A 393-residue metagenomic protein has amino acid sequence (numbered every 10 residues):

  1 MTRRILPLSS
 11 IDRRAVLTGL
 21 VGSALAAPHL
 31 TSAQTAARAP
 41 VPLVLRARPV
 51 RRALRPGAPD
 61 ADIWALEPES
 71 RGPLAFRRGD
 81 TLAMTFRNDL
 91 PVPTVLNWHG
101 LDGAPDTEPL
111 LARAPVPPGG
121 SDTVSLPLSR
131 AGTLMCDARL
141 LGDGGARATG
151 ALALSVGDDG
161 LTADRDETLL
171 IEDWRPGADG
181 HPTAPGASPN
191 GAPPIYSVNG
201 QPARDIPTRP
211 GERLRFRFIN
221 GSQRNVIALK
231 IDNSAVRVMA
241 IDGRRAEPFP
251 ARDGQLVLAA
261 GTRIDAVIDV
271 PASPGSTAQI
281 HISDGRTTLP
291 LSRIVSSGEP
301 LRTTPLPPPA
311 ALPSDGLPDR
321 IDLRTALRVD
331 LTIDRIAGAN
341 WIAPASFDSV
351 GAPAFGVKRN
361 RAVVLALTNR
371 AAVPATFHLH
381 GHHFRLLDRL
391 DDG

Functional and structural regions predicted by a protein language model:
M1-I11, G22-A24: N-terminal secretory signal peptides
A33-R48, G144-P176, A246-P374, G381: Extended terminal and domain-junction accessory segments
Q34-C136, G144-G145: Extracytoplasmic/lumenal soluble domains of exported proteins with redox or metal-associated functions
G57-A75, P194-D205, G338-R359: N-terminal edge beta-strand
G79-D80, G120, L128-L134, G211-E212 (+3 more regions): Short tyrosine-centred short linear motifs in exposed loops/low-complexity segments
F86-L90, I219-N220, L367-A371: Asparagine-centered strand-capping/turn motif at beta-strand->loop junctions
P93-H99, N225-I231, A375-L379: Short, hydrophobic/aromatic beta-strand segments
P105-P118, P127, I171-D173, A178 (+2 more regions): Histidine- and aromatic-rich segments of cupredoxin/plastocyanin-like copper-binding domains
